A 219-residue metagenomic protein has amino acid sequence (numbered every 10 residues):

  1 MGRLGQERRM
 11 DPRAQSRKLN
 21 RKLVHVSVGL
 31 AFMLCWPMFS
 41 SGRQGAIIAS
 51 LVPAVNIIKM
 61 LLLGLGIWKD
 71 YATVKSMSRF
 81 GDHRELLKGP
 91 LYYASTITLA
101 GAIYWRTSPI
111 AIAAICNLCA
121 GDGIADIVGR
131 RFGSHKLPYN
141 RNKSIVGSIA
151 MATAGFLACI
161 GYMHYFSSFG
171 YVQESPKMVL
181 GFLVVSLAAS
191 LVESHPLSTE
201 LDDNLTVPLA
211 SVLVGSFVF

Functional and structural regions predicted by a protein language model:
M1-I124, V128-Y139, S144, S148-F219: Hydrophobic alpha-helical transmembrane segments
